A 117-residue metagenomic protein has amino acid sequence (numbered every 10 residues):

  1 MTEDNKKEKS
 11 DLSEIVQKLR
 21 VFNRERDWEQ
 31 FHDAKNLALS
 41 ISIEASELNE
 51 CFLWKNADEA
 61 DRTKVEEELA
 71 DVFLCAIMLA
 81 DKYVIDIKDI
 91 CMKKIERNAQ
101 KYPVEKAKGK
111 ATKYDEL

Functional and structural regions predicted by a protein language model:
M1-L69, F73-L117: Flexible "arm" and connector segments at domain edges
